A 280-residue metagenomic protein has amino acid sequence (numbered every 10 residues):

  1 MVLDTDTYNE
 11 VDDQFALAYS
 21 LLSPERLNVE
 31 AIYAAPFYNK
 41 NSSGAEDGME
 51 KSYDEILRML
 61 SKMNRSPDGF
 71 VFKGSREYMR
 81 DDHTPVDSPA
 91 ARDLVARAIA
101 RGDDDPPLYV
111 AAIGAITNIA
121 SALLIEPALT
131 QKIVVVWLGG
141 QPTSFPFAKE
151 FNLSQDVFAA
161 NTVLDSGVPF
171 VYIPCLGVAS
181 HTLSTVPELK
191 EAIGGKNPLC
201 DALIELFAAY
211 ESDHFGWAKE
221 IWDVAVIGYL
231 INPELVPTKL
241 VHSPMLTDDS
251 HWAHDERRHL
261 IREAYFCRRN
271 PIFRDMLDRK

Functional and structural regions predicted by a protein language model:
M1, D12-V29, F151-T162, S166 (+1 more regions): Conformational coupling and interaction surfaces
M1-E50, Y78-T185: Active-site histidine-anchored catalytic micro-motif
T5, K73, Y229: Pocket-edge structural micro-motifs
V29, R65-G69, Q131, V236: Secondary-structure boundary/capping residues
P36, K73-S75, M245: A general secondary-structure junction signal
S43-G102, H259, C267-I272, M276-K280: Metal-dependent C-N hydrolase catalytic cores
